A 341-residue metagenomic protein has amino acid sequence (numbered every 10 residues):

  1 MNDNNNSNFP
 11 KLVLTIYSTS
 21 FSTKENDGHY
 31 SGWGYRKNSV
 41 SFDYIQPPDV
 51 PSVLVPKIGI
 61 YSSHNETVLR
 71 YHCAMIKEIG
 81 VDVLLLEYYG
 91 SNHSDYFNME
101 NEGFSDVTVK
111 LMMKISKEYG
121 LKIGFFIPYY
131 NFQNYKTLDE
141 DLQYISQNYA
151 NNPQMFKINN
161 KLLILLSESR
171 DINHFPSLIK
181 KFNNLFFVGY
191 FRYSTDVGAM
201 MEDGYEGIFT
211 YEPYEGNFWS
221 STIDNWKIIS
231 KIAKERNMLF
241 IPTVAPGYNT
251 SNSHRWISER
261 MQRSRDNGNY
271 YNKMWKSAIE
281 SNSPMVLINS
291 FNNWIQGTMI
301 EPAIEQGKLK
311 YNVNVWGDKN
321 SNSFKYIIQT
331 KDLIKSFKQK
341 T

Functional and structural regions predicted by a protein language model:
N2-T341: Glycan-processing catalytic domains of CAZymes
